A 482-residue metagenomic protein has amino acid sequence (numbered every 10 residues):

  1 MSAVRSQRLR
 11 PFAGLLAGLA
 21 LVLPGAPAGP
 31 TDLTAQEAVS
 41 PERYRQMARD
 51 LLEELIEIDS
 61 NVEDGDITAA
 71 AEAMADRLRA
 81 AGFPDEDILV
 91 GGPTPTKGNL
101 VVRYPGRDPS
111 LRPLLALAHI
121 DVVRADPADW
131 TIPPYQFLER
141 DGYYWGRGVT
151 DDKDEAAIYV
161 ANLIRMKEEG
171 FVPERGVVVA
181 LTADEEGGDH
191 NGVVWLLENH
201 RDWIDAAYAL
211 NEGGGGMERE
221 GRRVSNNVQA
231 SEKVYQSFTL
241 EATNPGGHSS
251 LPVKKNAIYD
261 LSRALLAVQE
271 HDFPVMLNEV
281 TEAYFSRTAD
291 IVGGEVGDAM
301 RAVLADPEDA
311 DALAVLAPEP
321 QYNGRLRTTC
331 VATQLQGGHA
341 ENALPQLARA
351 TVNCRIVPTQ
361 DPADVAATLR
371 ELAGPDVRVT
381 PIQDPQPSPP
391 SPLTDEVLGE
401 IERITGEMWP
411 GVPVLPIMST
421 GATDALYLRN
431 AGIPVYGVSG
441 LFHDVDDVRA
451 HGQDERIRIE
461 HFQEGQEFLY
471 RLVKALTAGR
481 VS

Functional and structural regions predicted by a protein language model:
S2-L16: Bacterial N-terminal signal peptides that target proteins for export
A13-A26: Bacterial N-terminal signal peptides
L33-P127, L347, T351: N-terminal helical capping/dimerization or prosegment-like subdomains of hydrolases acting on amide or phosphate bonds
E37-P41, I56-G65, Y144-V149, N226 (+2 more regions): Second-shell loop/turn segments in exported
R49-S60, E241-N244, V377-P387: Acidic/histidine-rich, surface-exposed loop or edge segments in extracytoplasmic proteins
R107-L111, M217-R219, M276-L347, P358 (+2 more regions): An extended, acidic, His-containing surface patch that forms the Zn2+-binding/catalytic region of metallohydrolases
S110-V178: Active-site metal-coordination/substrate-binding segment of hydrolases, especially metallo-dependent peptidases
E174-N256: Histidine/acidic-residue-rich, glycine-tolerant segments that coordinate divalent metal ions
